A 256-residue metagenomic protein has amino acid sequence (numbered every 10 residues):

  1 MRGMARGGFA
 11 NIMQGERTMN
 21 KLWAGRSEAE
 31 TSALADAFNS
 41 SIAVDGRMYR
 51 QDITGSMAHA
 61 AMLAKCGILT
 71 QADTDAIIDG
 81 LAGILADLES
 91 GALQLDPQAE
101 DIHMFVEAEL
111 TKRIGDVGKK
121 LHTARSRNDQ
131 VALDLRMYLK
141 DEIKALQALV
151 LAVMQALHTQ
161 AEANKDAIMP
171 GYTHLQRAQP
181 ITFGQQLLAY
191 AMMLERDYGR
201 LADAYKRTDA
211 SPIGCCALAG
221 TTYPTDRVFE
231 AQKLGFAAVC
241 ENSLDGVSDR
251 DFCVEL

Functional and structural regions predicted by a protein language model:
R6-T18: Short, Lys/Arg-enriched N-terminal segments with co-localized hydrophobic residues within the first ~10-30 amino acids
R17-G220, P224-K233: A helix-coil-helix interface module used to build multimeric assemblies and to scaffold catalytic/cofactor sites
G235-L256: Acidic, glycine-rich loop-and-beta core segments that form the ion-binding/anion-interacting portion of active sites
